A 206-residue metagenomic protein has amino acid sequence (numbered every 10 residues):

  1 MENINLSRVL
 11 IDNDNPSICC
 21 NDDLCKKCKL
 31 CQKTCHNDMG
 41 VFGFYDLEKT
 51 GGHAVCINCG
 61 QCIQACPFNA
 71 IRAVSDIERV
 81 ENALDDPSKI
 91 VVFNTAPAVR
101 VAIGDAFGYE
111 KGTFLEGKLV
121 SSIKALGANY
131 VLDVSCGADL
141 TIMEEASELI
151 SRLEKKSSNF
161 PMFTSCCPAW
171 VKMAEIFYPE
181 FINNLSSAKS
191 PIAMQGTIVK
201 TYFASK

Functional and structural regions predicted by a protein language model:
M1-N3, L30-Q32, F44-G51, D85-V91 (+1 more regions): Short, functional N-terminal and low-complexity linear motifs
E2-L10, C19-C20, K26-E48, I57 (+1 more regions): Iron-sulfur cluster-binding cysteine motifs and their immediate structural context in ferredoxin-like electron-transfer
S7, N15-I18, D46-E48, A102-A106 (+1 more regions): A short, structure-level motif marking secondary-structure boundaries and short turns
D14-C20, Q61, P179-L185: Glycine- and acidic
H53-V55: Charged, amphipathic alpha-helical scaffolding segments
A73-K206: Iron-sulfur-associated redox domains of electron-transfer enzymes in respiratory and anaerobic energy metabolism
